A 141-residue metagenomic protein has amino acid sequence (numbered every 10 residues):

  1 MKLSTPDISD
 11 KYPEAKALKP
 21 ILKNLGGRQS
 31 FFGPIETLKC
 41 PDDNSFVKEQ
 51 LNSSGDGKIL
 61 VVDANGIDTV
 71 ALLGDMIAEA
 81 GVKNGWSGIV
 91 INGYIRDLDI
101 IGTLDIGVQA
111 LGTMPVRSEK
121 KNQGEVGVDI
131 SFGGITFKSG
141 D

Functional and structural regions predicted by a protein language model:
M1-K138: Feature captures the catalytic cores and cofactor-binding loops of soluble hydro-lyases/lyases that act on carboxylate
